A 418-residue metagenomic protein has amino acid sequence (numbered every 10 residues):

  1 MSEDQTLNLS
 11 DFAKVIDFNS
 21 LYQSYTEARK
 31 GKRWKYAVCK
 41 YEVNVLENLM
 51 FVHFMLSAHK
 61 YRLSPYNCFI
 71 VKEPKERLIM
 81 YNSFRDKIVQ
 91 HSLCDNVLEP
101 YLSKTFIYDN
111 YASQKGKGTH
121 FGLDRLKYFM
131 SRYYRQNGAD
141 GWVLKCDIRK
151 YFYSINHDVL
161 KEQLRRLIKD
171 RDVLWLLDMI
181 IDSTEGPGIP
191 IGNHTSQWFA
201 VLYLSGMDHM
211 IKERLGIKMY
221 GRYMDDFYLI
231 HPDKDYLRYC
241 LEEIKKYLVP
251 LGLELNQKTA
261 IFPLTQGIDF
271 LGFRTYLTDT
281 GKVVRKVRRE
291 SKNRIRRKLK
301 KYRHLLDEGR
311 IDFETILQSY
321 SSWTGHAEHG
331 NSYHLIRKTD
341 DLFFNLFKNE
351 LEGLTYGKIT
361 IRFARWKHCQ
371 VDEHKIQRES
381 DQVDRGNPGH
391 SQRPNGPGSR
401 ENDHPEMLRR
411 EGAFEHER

Functional and structural regions predicted by a protein language model:
M1, N82, H91, S183 (+2 more regions): Right-hand nucleic-acid polymerase module
M1-M50, Y356-K358: Non-catalytic, polymerase-adjacent accessory regions of viral genome-replication enzymes
E3, N8-D11, N96-Y153: Active-site-proximal segment of RNA-dependent polymerases
G31-C39, S64-I88, T105-G118, I180-V201: Short, conserved non-catalytic motifs in the polymerase core
D124-M224, Y228-K245, N256, F262 (+1 more regions): Conserved polymerase palm-domain catalytic core
T360-W366: Short, Lys/Arg-enriched anionic-surface-contact patches
W366-H390: C-terminal catalytic core of tyrosine-transesterase DNA break-rejoin enzymes
P388-E415: Catalytic-site neighborhood detector that most strongly recognizes the C-terminal catalytic loop/helix of tyrosine
